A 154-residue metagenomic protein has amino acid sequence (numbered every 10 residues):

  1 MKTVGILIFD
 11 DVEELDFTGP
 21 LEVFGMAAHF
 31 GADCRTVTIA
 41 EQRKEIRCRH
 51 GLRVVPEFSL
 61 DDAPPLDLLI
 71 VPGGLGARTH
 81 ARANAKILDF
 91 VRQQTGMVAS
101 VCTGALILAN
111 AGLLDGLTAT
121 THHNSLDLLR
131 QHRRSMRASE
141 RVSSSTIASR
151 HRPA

Functional and structural regions predicted by a protein language model:
M1-V98, A105-N110, D127, R137-E140 (+1 more regions): Extended, subdomain-level signal for the structured scaffold at the beginning of enzyme domains
A28, R133, P153-A154: Short leucine-rich amphipathic alpha-helical surface patches
S100, T120-T121, H151: Short beta-strand scaffold positions
L114-V142: A conserved active-site-flanking secondary-structure segment within enzyme catalytic domains
T146-A154: Conserved anion/nucleotide-ligand pocket segment
